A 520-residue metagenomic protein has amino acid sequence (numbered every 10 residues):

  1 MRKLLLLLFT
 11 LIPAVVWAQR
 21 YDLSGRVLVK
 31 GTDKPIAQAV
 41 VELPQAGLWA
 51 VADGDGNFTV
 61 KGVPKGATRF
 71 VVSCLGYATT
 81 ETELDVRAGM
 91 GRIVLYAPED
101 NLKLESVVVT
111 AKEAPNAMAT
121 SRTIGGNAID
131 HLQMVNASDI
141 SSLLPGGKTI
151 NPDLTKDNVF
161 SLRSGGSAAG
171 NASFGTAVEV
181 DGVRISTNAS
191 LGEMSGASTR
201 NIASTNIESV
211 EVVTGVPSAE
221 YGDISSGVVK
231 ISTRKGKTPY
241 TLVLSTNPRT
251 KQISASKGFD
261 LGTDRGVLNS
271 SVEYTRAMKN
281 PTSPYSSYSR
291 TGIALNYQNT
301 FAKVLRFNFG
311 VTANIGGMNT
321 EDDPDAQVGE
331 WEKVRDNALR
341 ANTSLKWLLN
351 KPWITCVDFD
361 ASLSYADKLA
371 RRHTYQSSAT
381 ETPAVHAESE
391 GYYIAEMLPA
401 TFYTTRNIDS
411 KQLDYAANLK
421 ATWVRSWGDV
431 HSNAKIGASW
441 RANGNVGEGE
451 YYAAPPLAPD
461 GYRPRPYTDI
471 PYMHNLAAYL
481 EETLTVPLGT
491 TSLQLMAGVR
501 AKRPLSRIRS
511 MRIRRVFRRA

Functional and structural regions predicted by a protein language model:
R26-T32, V40-P44, S73-Y77, R87-H131 (+1 more regions): Short, acidic, small-residue-rich periplasmic hinge/interaction motif at the N-terminus of Gram-negative outer-membrane
K30, T120-S142, S161-S167: Short, polar/charged loop or turn motifs at beta-strand boundaries
A46-N57: Short, acidic Ser/Thr/Gly-rich low-complexity loop/linker segments typical of extracellular and cell-surface proteins
G91-Y96, A137-I140, V159-S161, E179 (+3 more regions): N-terminal periplasmic accessory domains that precede and gate Gram-negative outer-membrane beta-barrel machines
S138-R184: Extracytoplasmic beta-strand/coil segments of soluble accessory domains associated with Gram-negative outer-membrane
V183-V213: Short acidic/polar hinge/loop motifs at secondary-structure boundaries that mediate gating or recognition
V243-R276, S283-S364: Transmembrane beta-barrel wall of Gram-negative outer-membrane proteins
T300-I315, V334-S510: Face-selective signature of the C-terminal outer-membrane beta-barrel domain
